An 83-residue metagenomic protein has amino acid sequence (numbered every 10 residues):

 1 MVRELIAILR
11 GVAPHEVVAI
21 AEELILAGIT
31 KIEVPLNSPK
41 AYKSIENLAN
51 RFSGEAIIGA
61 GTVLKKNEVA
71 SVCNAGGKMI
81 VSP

Functional and structural regions predicted by a protein language model:
M1-K78: Conserved N-terminal beta1-alpha1 strand-loop-helix module at the mouth
S82-P83: Ordered, amphipathic secondary-structure segments that act as subunit-interaction surfaces in large macromolecular
